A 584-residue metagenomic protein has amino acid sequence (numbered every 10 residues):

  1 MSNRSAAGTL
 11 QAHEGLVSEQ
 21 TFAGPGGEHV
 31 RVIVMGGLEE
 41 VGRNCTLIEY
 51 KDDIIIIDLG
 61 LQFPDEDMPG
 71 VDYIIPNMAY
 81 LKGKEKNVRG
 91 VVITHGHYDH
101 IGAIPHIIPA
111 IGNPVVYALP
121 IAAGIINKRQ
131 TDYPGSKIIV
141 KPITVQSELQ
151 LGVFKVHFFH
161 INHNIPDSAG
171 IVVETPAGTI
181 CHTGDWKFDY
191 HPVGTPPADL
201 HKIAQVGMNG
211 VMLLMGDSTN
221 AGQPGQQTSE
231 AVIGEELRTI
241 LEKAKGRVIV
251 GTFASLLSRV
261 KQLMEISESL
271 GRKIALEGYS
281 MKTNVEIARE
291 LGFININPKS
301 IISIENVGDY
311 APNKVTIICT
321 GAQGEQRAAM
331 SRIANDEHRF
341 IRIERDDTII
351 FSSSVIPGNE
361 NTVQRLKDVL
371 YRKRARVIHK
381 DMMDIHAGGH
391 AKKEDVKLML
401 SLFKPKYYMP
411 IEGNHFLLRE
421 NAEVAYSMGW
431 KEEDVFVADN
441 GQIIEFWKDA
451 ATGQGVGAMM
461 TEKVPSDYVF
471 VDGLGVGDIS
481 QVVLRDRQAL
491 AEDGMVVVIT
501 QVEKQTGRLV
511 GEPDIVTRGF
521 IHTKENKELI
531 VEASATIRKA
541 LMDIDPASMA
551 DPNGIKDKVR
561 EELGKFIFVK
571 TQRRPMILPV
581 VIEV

Functional and structural regions predicted by a protein language model:
R4, G8-V92, H97-Y310, A328-R342 (+1 more regions): His/Asp/Glu-rich metal-coordinating catalytic cores of metallo-dependent phosphodiesterases/hydrolases acting on
L38, Q62-G70, N87-V88, H379-M382 (+3 more regions): A glycine- and charged-residue-rich anion-binding loop/surface
Q130, A425, I567: Conserved hydrophobic residues forming the short capping helix/wall of the S-adenosyl-L-methionine
T144, D439-G441, R573-I577: Short Gly/Ser/Thr- and Asp/Glu-enriched loop/turn motifs at secondary-structure junctions
G222-S352, I356-S534, R538-M549, K556 (+1 more regions): Hard-cation-handling environments
S548-V584: C-terminal tails and terminal domains of large nucleic-acid-associated and other macromolecular-machine proteins
